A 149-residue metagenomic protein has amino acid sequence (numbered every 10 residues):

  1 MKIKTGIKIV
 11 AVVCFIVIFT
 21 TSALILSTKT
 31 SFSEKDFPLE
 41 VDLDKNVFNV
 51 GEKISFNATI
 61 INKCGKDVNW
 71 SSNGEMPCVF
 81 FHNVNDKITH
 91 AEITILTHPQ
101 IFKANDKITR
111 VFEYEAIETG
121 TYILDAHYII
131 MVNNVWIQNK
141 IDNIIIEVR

Functional and structural regions predicted by a protein language model:
M1-S31: Secretory targeting signatures
S33-V41, V47-R110, H127-I130, N134-W136: Contiguous segments within soluble domain cores/interaction surfaces
V111-I117: Short, hydrophobic beta-strand segments
I117-T119, V148: The feature marks long extracellular or luminal low-complexity segments
G120-Y128: A short tyrosine-centered beta-strand micro-motif
W136-R149: Short beta-strand elements
